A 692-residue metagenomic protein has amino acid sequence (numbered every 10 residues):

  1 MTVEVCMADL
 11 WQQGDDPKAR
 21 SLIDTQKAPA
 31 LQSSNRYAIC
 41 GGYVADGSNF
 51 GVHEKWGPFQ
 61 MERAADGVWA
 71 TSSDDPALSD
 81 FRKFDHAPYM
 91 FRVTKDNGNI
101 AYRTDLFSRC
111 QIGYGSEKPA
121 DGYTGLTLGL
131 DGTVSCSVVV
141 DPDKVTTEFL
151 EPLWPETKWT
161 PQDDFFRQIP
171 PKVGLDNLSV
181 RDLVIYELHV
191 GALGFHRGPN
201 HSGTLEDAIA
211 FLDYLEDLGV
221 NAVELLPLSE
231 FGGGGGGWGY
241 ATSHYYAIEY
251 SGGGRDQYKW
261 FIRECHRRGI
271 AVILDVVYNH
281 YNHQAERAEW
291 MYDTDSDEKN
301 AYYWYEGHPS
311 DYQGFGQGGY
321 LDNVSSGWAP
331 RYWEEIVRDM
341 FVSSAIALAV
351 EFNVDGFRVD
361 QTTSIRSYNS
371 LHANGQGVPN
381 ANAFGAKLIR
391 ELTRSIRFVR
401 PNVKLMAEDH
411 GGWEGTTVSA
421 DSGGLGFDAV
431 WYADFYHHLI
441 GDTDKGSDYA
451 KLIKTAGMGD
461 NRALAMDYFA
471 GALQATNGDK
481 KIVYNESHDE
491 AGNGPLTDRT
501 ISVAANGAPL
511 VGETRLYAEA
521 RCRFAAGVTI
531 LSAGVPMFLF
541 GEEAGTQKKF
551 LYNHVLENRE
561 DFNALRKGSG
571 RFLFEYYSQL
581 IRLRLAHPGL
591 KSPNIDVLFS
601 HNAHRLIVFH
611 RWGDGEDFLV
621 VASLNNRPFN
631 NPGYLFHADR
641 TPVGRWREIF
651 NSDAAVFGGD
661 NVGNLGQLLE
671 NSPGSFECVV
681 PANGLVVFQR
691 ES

Functional and structural regions predicted by a protein language model:
E4-H86, T94-D121: Aromatic-rich carbohydrate-binding modules that target alpha-glucans
N35-Y37, S79, H86, K95 (+2 more regions): Conserved structural scaffold segments of CAZyme catalytic domains across common CAZy folds
Y89, G98-P170, R268, A288-N323 (+2 more regions): Core domains of carbohydrate- and sulfate-ester-processing enzymes
W154-P155, W159-T160, D164, P170-V180 (+3 more regions): Substrate-binding/active-site clefts of carbohydrate-active enzymes
V184-L188, V223, V272-L274, F357 (+3 more regions): Hydrophobic faces of well-ordered beta-strands that scaffold small-molecule active sites in alpha/beta enzyme cores
N353, S370-P379, A383, K387-V555 (+4 more regions): Conserved alpha/beta catalytic core and glycan-binding cleft of carbohydrate-active enzymes
N563-V597: Aromatic- and carboxylate-lined catalytic core of secreted/periplasmic carbohydrate-active enzymes
G663-S692: C-terminal beta-strand-rich structural cap/linker in extracellular carbohydrate-active enzymes
